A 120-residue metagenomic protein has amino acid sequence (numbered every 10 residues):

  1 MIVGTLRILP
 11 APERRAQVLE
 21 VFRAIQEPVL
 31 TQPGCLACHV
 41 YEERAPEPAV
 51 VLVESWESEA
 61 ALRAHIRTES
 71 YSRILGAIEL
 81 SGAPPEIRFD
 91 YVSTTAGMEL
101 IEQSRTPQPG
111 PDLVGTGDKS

Functional and structural regions predicted by a protein language model:
M1-I2, A16-Q17, P33-C35: Short, flexible segments with low predicted structural confidence
I2-I8, H39-I66: Short, well-ordered beta-strand segments in beta-rich or mixed alpha/beta enzyme and ligand-binding folds
L9-V18: Short, surface-exposed ligand-recognition loops at beta-strand->loop->(often short) alpha-helix junctions that present
E13, A45-E47, E57, E69-R73 (+1 more regions): Short alpha-helical
A24-L36, S55-F89: An amphipathic, aromatic/His-enriched active-site/gating alpha helix that lines ligand/cofactor pockets
V40-P46, L75-S120: Glycine-rich beta-strand-turn "strand-cap" elements at beta-sheet edges
